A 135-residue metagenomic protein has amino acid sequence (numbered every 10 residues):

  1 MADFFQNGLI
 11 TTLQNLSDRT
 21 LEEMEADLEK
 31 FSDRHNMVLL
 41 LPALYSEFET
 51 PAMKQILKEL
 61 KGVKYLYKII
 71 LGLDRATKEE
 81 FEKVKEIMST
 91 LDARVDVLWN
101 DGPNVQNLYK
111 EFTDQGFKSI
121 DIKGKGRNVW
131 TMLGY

Functional and structural regions predicted by a protein language model:
M1-Y65: N-proximal low-complexity "stem/linker" segments adjacent to membrane-targeting elements
L13-E23, K78-Y135: Active-site-proximal specificity loops/subdomain of glycosyltransferases
M37, Y67-K68, V95-D96: Residue-level recognition of the N-termini of beta-strands and the immediately preceding loop/turn
S46-E47, R75-K78: Gly/Ser/Thr-rich loops at beta-strand to alpha-helix junctions that form or flank small-molecule/cofactor-binding
I69-D74: Short internal beta-strands
